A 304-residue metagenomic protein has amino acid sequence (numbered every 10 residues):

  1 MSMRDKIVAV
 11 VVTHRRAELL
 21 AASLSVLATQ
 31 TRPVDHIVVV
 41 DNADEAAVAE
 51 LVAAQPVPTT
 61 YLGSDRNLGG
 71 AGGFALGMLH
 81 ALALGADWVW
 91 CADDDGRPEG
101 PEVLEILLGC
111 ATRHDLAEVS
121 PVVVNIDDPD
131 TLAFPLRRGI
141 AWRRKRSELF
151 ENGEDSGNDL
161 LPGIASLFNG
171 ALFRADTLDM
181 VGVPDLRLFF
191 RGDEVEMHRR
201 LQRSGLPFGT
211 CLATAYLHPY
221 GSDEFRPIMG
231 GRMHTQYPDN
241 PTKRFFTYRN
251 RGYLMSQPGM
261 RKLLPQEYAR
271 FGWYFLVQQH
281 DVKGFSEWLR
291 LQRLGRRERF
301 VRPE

Functional and structural regions predicted by a protein language model:
S25-V34: Short, acidic, metal-binding catalytic loop of nucleotide-sugar glycosyltransferases
V39-A49, R66, G96-R97: A conserved acidic beta->alpha catalytic loop
S64-L84: Glycine-rich, basic loop-to-helix element that forms the pyrophosphate-binding segment of sugar-nucleotide handling
A86-D95: Short beta-strand-to-loop acidic/aromatic patch adjacent to the donor-nucleotide binding site
P101-F134: Conserved donor NDP-sugar-binding/catalytic core segment of glycosyltransferases
N152-F173: A recurrent flexible, glycine/aromatic-enriched loop bordering the glycosyltransferase active site that acts as
A171, T177-G182, R187-T214: A short, conserved alpha-helix in the catalytic core of glycosyltransferases
S256-E304: Non-catalytic, C-terminal membrane-associated alpha-helical segments of glycosyltransferases
